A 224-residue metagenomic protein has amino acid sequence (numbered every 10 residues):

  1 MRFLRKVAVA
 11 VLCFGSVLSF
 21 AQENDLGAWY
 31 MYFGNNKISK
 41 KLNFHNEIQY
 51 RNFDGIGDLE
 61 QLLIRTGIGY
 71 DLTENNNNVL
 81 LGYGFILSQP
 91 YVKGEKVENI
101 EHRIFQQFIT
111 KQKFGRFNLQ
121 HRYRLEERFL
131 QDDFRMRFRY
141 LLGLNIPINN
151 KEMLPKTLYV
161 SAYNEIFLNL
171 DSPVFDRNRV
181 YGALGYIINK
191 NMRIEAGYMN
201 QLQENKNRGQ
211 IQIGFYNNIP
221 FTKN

Functional and structural regions predicted by a protein language model:
M1-L26, N224: Bacterial Sec-dependent N-terminal signal peptides
Q22-L80, I86: Start-of-domain marker
L26-A28, E60-I64, I100-I104, F134-Y140 (+2 more regions): Residues that define the transmembrane beta-barrel architecture of outer-membrane proteins
K40-K41, T73-N76, K113-N118, I148-L158 (+2 more regions): Short loop/turn motifs that connect adjacent beta-strands in outer-membrane beta-barrel proteins
F44-N46, N77-L81, L119-Y123, Y140 (+4 more regions): Transmembrane beta-strands of outer-membrane beta-barrel proteins
I48-D54, L72, Y83-Q89, Q112-F114 (+5 more regions): Transmembrane beta-strands of outer-membrane beta-barrel pores
F108, L142-L144, G209-N224: Outer-membrane beta-barrel "beta-signal"
R122-Y163, N218: Detector for outer-membrane/organellar transmembrane beta-barrel domains, recognizing the amphipathic beta-strand
